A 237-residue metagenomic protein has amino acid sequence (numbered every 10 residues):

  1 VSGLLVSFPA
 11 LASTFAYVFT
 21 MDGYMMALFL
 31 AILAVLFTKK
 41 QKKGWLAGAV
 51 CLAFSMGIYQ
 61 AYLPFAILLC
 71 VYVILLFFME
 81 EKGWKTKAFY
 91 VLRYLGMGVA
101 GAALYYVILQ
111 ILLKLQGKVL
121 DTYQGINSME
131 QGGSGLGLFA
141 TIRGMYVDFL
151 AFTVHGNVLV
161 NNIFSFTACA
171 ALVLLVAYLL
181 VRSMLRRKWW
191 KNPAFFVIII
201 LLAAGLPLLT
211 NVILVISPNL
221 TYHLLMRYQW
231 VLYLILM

Functional and structural regions predicted by a protein language model:
V1, K43-W45, F89-Y94, K188-A204: Membrane-interfacial loop-to-transmembrane alpha-helix junctions, especially the N-terminal start
V1-K39, G57-Y62, A66, L206-M237: Membrane-interface micro-motifs in multi-pass membrane enzymes
L30, C51-F54, I67, G96-L104 (+2 more regions): Hydrophobic faces of alpha-helical transmembrane segments in multi-pass integral membrane proteins
A31-W45, F77-E81: Membrane-interface transmembrane helices that cradle and orient dolichyl/undecaprenyl
G44-Q60, F65, V71: Membrane-interface alpha helices of multi-pass inner-membrane proteins
F65-V99: Perimembrane helix-loop-helix junctions
V91, L95-M184, I200, A204 (+3 more regions): Membrane-lumen/periplasm interface segments of multi-pass, membrane-embedded glycan/lipid transferases
